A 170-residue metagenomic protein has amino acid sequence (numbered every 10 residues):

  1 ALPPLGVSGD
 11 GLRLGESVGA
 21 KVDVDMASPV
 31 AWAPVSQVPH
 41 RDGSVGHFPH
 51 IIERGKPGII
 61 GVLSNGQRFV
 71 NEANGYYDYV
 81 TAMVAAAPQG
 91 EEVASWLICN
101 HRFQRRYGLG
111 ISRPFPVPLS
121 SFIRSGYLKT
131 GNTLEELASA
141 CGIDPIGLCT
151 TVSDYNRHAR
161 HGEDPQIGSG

Functional and structural regions predicted by a protein language model:
A1-S169: Residues forming the flavin
